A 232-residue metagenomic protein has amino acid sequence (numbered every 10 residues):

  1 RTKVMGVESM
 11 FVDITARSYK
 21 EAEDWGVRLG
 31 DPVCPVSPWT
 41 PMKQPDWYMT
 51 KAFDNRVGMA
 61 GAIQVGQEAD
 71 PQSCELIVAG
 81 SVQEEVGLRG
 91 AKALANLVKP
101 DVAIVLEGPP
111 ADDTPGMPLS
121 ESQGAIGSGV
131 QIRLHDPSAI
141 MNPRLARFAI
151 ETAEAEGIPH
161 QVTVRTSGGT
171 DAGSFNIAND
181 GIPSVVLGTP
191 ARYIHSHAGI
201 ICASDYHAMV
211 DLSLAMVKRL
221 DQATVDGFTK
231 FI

Functional and structural regions predicted by a protein language model:
R1-I232: N-terminal hydrophobic/helix-forming segments and targeting peptides
